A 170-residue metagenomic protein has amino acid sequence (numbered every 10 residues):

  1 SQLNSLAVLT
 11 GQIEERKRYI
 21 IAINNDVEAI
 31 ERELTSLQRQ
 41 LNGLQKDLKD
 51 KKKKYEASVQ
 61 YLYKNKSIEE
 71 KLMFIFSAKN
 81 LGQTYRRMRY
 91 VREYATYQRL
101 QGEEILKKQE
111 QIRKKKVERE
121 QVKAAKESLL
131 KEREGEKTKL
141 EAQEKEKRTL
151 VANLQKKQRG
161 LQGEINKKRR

Functional and structural regions predicted by a protein language model:
S1-A7: Start-of-domain marker
G11-I13, R18-K157: Amphipathic alpha-helical segments with strong coiled-coil propensity and their capping/boundary positions
K156-R170: Extracytoplasmic/periplasmic cell wall- or extracellular glycan-interacting regions that localize and scaffold envelope
